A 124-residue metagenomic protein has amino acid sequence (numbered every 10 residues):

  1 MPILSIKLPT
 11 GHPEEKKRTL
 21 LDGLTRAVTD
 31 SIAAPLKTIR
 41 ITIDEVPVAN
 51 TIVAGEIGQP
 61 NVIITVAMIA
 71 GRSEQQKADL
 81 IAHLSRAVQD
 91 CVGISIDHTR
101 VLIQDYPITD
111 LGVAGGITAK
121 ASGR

Functional and structural regions predicted by a protein language model:
P2-R124: A domain-level signal for the structural core that forms small-molecule/cofactor-binding pockets and catalytic centers
